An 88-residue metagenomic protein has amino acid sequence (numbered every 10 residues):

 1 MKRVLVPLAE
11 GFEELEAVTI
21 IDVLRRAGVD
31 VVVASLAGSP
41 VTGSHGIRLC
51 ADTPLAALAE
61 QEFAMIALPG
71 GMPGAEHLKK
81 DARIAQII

Functional and structural regions predicted by a protein language model:
M1-I88: Extended, subdomain-level signal for the structured scaffold at the beginning of enzyme domains
